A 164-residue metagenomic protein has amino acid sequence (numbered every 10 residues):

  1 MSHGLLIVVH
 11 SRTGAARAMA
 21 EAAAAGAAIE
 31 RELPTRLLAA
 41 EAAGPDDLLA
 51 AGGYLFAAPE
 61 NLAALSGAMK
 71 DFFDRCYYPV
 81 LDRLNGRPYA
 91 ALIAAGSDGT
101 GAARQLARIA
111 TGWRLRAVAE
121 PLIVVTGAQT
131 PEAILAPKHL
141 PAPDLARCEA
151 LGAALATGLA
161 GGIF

Functional and structural regions predicted by a protein language model:
S2-A28: N-terminal beta1-alpha1 ligand-phosphate binding loop
G4-L6, R36, A90: A structural signal for isolated positions on well-ordered beta-strands in alpha/beta enzyme cores
T13-G14, I93-D98, P141: Short histidine/acidic/glycine/proline-rich micro-motifs that form metal- and phosphate-coordinating active-site loops
M19-A27, L106, L151, L155: Hydrophobic residues within alpha-helices that form the first helical element adjacent to the glycine-rich loop
A20-L33, T111-R116: Short helix-loop-beta junction
R31-A42: A short beta-strand-loop structural module common to alpha/beta enzyme folds
E41-V125: Helix-loop-strand module that forms the ligand-binding subsite of alpha/beta enzymes
G44, V118-F164: Glycine-rich phosphate/pyrophosphate-binding loop and the adjoining helix
